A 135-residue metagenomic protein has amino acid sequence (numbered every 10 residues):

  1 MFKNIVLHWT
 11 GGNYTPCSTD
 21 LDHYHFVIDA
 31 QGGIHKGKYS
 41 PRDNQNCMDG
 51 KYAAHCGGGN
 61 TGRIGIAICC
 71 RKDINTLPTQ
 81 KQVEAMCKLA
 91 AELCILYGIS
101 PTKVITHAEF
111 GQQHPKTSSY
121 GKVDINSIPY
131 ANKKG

Functional and structural regions predicted by a protein language model:
M1-G58, I128: N-terminal catalytic cores of peptidoglycan-degrading enzymes
M1-V6, C69-G135: Basic/polar, cationic surfaces and motifs that engage anionic cell-wall and phosphate/carboxylate ligands
T10-G11, G58, G62-N75: Cell-envelope and extracellular/periplasmic
H23-I28, R63-I68, C94: Catalytic nucleophile-His microenvironment captured as a short glycine-rich beta-strand/loop that brackets
S40-C47, T61-G65, Y97-T106: Low-complexity, flexible helical/coil segments
